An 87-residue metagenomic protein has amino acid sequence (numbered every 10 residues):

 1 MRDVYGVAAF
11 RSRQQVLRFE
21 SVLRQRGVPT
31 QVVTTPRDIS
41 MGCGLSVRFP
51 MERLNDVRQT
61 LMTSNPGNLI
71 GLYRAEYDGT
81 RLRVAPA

Functional and structural regions predicted by a protein language model:
M1-D3, P86-A87: Short, low-complexity, intrinsically disordered N-terminal peptides in bacterial proteins
V4-T63: Amphipathic, hydrophobic secondary-structure cores in small proteins
L54-A87: C-terminal structural segments of small proteins and small subunits
